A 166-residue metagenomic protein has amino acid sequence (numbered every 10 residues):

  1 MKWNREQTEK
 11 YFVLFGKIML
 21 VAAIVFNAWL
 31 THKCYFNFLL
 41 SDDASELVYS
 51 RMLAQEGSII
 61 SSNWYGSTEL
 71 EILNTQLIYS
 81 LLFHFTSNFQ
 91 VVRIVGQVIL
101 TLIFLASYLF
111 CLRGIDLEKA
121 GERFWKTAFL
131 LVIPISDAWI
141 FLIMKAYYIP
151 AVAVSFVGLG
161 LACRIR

Functional and structural regions predicted by a protein language model:
M1-N27, R166: Start-transfer (signal-anchor) and selected internal transmembrane alpha helices of multi-pass inner/ER membrane
A22, V95-G121, V157-G160: Transmembrane-helix motifs of polytopic, lipid-linked glycan transferases
K33-S41, Q55-S80, Q90: Membrane-proximal lumenal/periplasmic loop motifs of glycosylation machinery
L39, T68, I72, K119-C163: Membrane-interface micro-motifs in multi-pass membrane enzymes
V48, R93-L100, M144-S155: Alpha-helical transmembrane segments of polytopic membrane proteins
Q55-S61, T86-S87, D116, I165: Short juxtamembrane and helix-loop transition motifs at transmembrane-helix boundaries in membrane proteins
I78, L82, T86, Y108-L112 (+1 more regions): Alpha-helical membrane-inserting segments
F85-G96, E122-F124: Membrane-interface starts of transmembrane alpha-helices
